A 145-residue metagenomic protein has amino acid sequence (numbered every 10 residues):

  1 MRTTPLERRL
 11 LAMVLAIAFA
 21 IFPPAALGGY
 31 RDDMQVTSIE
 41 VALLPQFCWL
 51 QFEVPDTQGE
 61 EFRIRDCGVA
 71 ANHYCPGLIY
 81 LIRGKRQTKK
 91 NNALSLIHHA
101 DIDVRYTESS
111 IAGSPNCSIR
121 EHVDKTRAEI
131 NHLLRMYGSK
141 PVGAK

Functional and structural regions predicted by a protein language model:
R2-M13: Bacterial N-terminal signal peptides that target proteins for export
P5-L6, G28, D124, H132: Intrinsically disordered, low-complexity regions enriched in serine, threonine, proline and polar/charged residues
L11-F22: Bacterial N-terminal signal peptides
A26-L78, Y137-G138, G143: N-terminal alpha-helical interaction modules that lie
E61, R65, R86-N91, S95: Surface-exposed, polar/charged faces of alpha-helical domains in mature secreted/periplasmic/lumenal proteins
D66-Q87, S114-K140: Amphipathic alpha-helical repeat scaffolds of TPR domains
